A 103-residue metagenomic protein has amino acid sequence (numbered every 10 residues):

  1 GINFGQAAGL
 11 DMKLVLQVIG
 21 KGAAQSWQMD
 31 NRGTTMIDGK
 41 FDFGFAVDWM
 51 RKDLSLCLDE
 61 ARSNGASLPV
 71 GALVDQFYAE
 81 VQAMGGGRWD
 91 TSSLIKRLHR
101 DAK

Functional and structural regions predicted by a protein language model:
G1-Q25, N64: Internal alpha-helical scaffold of NAD(P)-dependent oxidoreductase catalytic cores
Q25-S92, L98-R100: Interdomain hinge/lid region at the active-site interface of Rossmann-like NAD(P)-dependent oxidoreductases
